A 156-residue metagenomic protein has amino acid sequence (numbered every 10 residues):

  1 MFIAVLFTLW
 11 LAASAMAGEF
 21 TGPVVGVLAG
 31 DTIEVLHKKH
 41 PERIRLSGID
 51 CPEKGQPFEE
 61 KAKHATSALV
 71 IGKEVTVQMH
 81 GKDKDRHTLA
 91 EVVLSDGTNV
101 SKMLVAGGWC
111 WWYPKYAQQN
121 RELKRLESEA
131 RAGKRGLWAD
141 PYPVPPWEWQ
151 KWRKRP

Functional and structural regions predicted by a protein language model:
F2-P156: Small beta-barrel nucleic-acid-binding modules, primarily SNase/OB-fold domains and secondarily Tudor-like barrels
